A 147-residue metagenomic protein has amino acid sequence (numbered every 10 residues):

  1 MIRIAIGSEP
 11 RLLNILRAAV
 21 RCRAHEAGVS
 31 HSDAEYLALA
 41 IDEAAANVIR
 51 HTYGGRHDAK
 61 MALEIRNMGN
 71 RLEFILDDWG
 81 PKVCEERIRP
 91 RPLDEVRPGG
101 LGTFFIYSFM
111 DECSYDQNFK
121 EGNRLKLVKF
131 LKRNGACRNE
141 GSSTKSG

Functional and structural regions predicted by a protein language model:
M1-R3, V48-G147: Conserved beta-strand-loop-beta-strand hairpin that lines the nucleotide-binding pocket of ATP/GTP-utilizing enzymes
R3-E9: HAMP-domain connector/hinge
S8, V29-S32, R56: Structural signature of the histidine kinase catalytic ATP-binding subdomain
R11-L13, A27: Extended beta-strand/beta-hairpin segments
V20-D42, E95-R97: Conserved short strand/loop->alpha-helix "switch" segment adjacent to the catalytic nucleotide/phosphoryl-transfer site
E43, N47: Conserved polar catalytic motif of the HATPase_c/GHKL fold
